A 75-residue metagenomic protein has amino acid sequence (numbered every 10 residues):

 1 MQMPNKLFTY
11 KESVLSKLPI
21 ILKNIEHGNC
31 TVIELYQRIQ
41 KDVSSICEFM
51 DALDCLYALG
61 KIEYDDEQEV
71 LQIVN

Functional and structural regions predicted by a protein language model:
M1-K23: Short alpha-helical segments that sit at the start of domains
F8, I39-Q40: Short, contiguous strand/loop micro-motifs
G28-I39: Short acidic, hydrophobic short linear motifs in intrinsically disordered regions
V43-C55: Short amphipathic alpha-helical interaction segments
Y57-D65: A short, conserved structural fragment
E69-V74: Minor-groove-contacting beta-hairpin "wing" of winged helix-turn-helix DNA-binding domains
